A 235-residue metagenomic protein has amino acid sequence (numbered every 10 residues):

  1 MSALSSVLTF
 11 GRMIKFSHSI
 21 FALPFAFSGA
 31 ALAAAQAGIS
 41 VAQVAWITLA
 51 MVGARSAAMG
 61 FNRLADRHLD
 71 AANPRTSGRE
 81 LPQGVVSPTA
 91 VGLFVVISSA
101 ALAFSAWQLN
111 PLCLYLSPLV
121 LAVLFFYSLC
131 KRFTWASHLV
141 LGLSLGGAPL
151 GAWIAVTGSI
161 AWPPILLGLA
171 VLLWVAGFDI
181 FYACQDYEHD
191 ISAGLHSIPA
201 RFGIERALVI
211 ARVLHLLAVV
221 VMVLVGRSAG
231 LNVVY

Functional and structural regions predicted by a protein language model:
S2-F10, K15, D179-I180, H189-D190: Membrane-proximal soluble regions of multi-pass membrane proteins
A3, V7-R12, L49, S56 (+1 more regions): Intramembrane alpha-helical segments
I14, D66, S137, D186: Residue-level signature of catalytic and energy-coupling elements of molecular machines, predominantly ATP/GTP-dependent
K15-L32, S144-G146: The first (N-terminal) embedded transmembrane alpha-helix
I20, A45-M51, R67-S117, S192-V234: Multi-pass membrane catalytic core of lipid/isoprenoid biosynthesis enzymes
A31-L49, L112-L124, H138-A193, I204-A218 (+1 more regions): Functional transmembrane core segments of multi-pass inner-membrane proteins
A54-L69: Juxtamembrane transmembrane-helix boundary signature
